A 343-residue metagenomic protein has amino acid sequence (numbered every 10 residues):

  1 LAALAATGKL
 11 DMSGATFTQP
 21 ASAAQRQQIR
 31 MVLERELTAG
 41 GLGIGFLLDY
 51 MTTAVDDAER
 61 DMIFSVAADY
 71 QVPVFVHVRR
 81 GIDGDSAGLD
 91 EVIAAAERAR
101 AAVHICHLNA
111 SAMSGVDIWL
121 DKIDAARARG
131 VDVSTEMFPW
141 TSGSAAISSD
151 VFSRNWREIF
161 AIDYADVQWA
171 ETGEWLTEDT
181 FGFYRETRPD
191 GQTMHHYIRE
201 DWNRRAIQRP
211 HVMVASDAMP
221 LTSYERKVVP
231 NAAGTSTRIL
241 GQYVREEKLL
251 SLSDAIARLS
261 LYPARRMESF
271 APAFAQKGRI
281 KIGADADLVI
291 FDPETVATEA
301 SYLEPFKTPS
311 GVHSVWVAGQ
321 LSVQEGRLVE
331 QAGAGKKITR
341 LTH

Functional and structural regions predicted by a protein language model:
L1-V55, A94-E97, A102-L252: Active-site neighborhoods of metal-dependent hydrolases
G40, H77, E136, D217 (+5 more regions): Divalent metal-coordination and catalytic microenvironments
A54-I63, S86-G88: Active-site-adjacent beta->alpha loops and helix N-cap segments on the catalytic face of soluble alpha/beta enzymes
R60-V76, R98: Alpha-helix-loop-beta-strand connector modules within alpha/beta enzyme cores
I63, V74-V78, V92, L259-P263 (+1 more regions): Extended, hydrophobic alpha-helical segments in both membrane/secreted and soluble proteins
T193-H195, N203, E247-I256, R265-F306: Acidic, glycine-enriched loop/beta-strand segments at the rims of small-molecule binding/catalytic pockets
Y197, R204-H211, S216-M219, L288-A334: C-terminal cap of metal-dependent C-N hydrolases
